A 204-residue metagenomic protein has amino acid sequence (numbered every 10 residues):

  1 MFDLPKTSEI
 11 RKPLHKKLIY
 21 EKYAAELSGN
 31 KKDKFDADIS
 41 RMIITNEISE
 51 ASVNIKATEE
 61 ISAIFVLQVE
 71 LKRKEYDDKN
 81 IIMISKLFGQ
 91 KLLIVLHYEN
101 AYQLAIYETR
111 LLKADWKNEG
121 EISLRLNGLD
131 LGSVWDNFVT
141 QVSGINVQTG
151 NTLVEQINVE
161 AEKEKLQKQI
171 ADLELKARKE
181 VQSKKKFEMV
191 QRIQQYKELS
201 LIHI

Functional and structural regions predicted by a protein language model:
M1-F88: N-terminal, leucine/charged-rich tether regions that mediate assembly and partner docking in large macromolecular
K72-N151: Extended assembly-interface/linker segments at domain junctions
V147-A161: Short, charge/polar-rich alpha-helical segments
V159, K163-E180, Y196: Non-transmembrane amphipathic alpha-helical segments
S183-Q194: Short, charged, amphipathic alpha-helical segments
I202-I204: Conserved small/polar residues in nucleotide/adenosyl-binding loops
